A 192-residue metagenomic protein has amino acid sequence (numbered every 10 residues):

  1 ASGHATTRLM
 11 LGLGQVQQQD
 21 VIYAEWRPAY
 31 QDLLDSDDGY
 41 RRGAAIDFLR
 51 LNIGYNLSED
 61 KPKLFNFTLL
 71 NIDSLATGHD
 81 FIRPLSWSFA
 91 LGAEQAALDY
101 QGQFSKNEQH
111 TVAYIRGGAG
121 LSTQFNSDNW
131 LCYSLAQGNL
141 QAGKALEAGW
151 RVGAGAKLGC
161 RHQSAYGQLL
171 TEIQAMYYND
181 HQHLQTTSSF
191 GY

Functional and structural regions predicted by a protein language model:
T6-Q17, V21, L33-C160, Y166 (+1 more regions): Outer-membrane pore/translocation modules
E25: Serine-esterase "nucleophile elbow" of acetyl-processing enzymes
P28: Substrate/cofactor-recognition hotspot
